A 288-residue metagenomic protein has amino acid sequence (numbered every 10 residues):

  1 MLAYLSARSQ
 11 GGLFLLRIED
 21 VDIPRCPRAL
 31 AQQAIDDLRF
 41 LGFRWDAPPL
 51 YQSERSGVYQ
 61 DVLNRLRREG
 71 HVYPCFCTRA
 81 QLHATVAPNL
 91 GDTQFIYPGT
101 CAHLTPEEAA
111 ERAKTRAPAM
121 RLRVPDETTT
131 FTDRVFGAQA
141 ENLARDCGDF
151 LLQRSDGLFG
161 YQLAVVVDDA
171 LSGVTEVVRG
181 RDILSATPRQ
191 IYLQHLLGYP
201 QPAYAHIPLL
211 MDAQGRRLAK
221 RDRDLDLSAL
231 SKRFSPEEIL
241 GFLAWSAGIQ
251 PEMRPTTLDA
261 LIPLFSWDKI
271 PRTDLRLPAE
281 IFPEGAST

Functional and structural regions predicted by a protein language model:
M1-L90, R181-D182, A186-Y199, T256: N-terminal Rossmann-like or analogous alpha/beta NTP/dinucleotide-binding catalytic cores that position adenine
S9, A110-E111, E127, R216-T288: Non-catalytic terminal extensions that flank enzyme cores
A29, N64, D92-T93, K220 (+2 more regions): Alpha-helix boundary/capping detector
A31, S56, R79, Q94 (+4 more regions): Alpha-helix initiation and N-capping motif
D36, D61, R68, A84 (+4 more regions): Charged/polar, solvent-exposed surface patches and flexible loops
R44, V72-Y73, G91-F95, E107 (+2 more regions): A general structural signal for well-ordered secondary-structure junctions
A80-A219, D226-L230, F282-T288: Active-site cores that bind ATP or allylic diphosphates and position pyrophosphate for catalysis
